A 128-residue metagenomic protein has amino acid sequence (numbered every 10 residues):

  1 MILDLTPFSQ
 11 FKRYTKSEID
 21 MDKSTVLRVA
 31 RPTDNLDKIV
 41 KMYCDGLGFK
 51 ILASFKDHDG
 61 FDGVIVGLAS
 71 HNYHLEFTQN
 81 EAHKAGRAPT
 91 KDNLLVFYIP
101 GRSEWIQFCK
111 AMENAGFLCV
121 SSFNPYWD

Functional and structural regions predicted by a protein language model:
M1-R31, L52-F55, S103, Q107-D128: Vicinal oxygen chelate
T15-E18, E81-A85: Short beta-strand/turn micro-motifs at beta-sheet edges
V26-R28, T90-L95: Eukaryotic phosphotyrosine signaling hubs
R31, L95-P100: Short, well-ordered beta-strand elements within core beta-sheets of diverse protein domains
R31-Y73: Core segments of cupin and vicinal oxygen chelate
L36, P100-E104: Helix N-cap motif at beta-to-alpha junctions
F61-G63, L94, D128: Short hydrophobic/aromatic beta-strand or adjacent loop that forms the aromatic wall/cage of a ligand/substrate-binding
E76-T78: Conserved beta-strand in the GNAT
